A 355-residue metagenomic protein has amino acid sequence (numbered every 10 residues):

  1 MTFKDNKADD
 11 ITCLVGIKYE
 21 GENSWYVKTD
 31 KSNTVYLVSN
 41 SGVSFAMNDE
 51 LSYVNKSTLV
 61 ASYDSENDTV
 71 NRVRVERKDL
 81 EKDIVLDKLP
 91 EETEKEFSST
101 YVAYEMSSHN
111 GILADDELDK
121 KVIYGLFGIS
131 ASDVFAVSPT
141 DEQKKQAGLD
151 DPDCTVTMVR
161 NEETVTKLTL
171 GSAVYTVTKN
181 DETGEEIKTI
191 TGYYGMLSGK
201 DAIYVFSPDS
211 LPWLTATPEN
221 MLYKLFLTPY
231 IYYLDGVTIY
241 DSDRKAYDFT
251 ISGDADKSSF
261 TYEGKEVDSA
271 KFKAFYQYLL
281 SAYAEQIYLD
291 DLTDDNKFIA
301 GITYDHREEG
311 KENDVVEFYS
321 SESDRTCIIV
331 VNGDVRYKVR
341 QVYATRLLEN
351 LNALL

Functional and structural regions predicted by a protein language model:
M1-L355: Soluble, acidic/polar mature domains that operate outside membranes
